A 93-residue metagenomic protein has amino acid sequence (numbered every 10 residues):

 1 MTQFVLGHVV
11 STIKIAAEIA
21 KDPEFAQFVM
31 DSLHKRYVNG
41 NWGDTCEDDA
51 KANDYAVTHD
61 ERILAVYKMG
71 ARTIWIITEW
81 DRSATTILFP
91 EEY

Functional and structural regions predicted by a protein language model:
M1-L64: Compact soluble domain cores
T58-Y93: Short, compact, well-ordered microdomains
